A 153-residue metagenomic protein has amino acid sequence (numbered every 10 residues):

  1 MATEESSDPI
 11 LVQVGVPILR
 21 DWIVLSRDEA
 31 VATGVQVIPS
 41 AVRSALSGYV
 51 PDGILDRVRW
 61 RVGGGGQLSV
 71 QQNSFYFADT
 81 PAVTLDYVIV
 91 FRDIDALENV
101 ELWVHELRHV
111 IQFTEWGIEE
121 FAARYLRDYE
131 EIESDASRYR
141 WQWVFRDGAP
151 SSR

Functional and structural regions predicted by a protein language model:
P17-A32: A short, surface-exposed helix-loop junction/capping segment
T33-V83, Q142-A149: Auxiliary, metal-adjacent structural segments of Zn-dependent hydrolase domains
G65, T80, E106, I111-E115 (+1 more regions): Catalytic domains that recognize anionic headgroups
F75-F77, P81-V104, L126-D128: Short pre-active-site segment immediately N-terminal to the catalytic Zn-binding motif
A96, L107-R124: Catalytic Zn2+-binding segment of zinc metalloproteases
E115, R124-R153: Post-HExxH zinc-binding segment in Zn-dependent metallohydrolases
